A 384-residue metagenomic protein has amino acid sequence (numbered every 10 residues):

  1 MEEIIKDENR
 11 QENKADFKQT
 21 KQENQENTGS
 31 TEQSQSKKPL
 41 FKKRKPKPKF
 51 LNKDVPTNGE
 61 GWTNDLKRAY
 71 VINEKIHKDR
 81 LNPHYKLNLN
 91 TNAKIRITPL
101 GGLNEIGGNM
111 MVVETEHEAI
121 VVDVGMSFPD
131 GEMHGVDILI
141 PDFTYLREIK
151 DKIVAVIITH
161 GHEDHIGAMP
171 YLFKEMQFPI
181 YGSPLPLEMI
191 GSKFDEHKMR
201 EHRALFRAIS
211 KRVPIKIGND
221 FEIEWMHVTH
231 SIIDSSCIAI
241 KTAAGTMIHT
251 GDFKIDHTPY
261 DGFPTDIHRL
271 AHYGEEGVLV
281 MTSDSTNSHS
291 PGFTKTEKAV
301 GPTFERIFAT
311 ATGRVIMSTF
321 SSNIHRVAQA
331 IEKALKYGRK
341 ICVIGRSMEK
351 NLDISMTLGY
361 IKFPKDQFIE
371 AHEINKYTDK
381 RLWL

Functional and structural regions predicted by a protein language model:
M1-V71: Intrinsically disordered, low-complexity RNA-associated tracts
D54-I157, H162-D379: His/Asp/Glu-rich metal-coordinating catalytic cores of metallo-dependent phosphodiesterases/hydrolases acting on
R381-L384: Conserved two-lobed SF2 helicase motor
